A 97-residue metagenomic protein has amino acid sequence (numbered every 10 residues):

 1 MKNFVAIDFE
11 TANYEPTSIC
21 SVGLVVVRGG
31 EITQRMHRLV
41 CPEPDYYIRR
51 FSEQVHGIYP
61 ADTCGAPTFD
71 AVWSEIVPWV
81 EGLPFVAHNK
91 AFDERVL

Functional and structural regions predicted by a protein language model:
M1-R95: Conserved non-catalytic scaffold segment of RNase H-like nuclease domains
